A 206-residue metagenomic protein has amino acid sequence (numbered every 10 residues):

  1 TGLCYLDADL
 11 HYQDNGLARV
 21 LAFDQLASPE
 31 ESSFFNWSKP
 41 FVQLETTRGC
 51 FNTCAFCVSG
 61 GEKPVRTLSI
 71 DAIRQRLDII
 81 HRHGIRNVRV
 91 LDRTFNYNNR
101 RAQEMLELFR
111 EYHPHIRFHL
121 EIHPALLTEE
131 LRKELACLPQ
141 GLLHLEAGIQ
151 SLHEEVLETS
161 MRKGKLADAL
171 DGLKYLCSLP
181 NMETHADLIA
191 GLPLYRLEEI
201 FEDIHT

Functional and structural regions predicted by a protein language model:
T1-L17: Glycine-rich beta-alpha loop elements in corrinoid/cobalamin-binding modules across cobalamin-dependent enzymes
G2, H11, A22, P40-V42 (+1 more regions): A generic secondary-structure signal marking the coil-to-beta-strand transition
D14, Q25, T159: Conserved beta-strand positions that form and line the central face of beta-propeller blades
L17-S33: A short, charged helix-loop
S28-P180, A190: Radical SAM [4Fe-4S] cluster-binding motif and immediate context
F34, H205-T206: A general structural signal for short secondary-structure junctions and capping/turn motifs
L131-L135, P193-H205: Catalytic cores of alpha/beta
H185-A186: C-terminal EAL-domain catalytic cores of bacterial cyclic di-GMP phosphodiesterases
